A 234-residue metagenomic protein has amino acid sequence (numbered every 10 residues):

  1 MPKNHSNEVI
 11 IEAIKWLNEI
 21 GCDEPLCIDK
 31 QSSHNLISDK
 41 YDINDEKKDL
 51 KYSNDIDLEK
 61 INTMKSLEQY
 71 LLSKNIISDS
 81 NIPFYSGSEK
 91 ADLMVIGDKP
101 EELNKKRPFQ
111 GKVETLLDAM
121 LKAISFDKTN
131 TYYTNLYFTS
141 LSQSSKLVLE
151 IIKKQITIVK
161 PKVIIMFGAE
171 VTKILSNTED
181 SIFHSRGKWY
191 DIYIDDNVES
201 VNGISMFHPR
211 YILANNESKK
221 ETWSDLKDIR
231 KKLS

Functional and structural regions predicted by a protein language model:
P2-S6, A13: Conserved nucleotidyltransferase catalytic core and NTase-mimicking acidic/glycine-rich helix/loop elements in nucleic
E8, E19, D23-S234: A polyanion-binding, active-site-adjacent surface
